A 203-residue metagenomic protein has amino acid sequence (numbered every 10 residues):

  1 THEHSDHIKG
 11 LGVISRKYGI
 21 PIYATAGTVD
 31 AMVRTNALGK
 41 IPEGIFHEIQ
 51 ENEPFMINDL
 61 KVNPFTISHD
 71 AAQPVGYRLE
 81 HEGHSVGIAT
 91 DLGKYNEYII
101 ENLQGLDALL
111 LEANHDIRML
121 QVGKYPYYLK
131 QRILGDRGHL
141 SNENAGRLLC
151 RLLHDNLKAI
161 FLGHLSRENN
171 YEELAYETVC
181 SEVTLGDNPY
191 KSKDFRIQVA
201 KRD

Functional and structural regions predicted by a protein language model:
T1-E3, I22-A26, G87-T90, L110-E112 (+2 more regions): Active-site neighborhood of phospho(di)ester-bond hydrolases with catalytic His/Asp-centered motifs
T1-Y18, A26: Di-metal (Zn2+ and/or Mg2+/Mn2+) metal-binding site signature of metallo-dependent hydrolases with the MBL/beta-CASP
H4-I8, D30-A31, A71-A72, K94-E97 (+2 more regions): Active-site environment of divalent metal-dependent phosphoester hydrolases
K9, E48-A108: Core dinuclear metal-dependent hydrolase active-site scaffold
K17-I22, S85-V86, F195-R196: Short active-site oxyanion
T28-E48: Active-site neighborhood of divalent metal-dependent phosphoester bond hydrolases
F46-Q50, V199-A200: Short acidic-hydrophobic, aromatic-tinged amphipathic segments that line or gate anion-handling sites
E97-V199: Cap/insert and terminal regions of metallo-dependent hydrolase folds
